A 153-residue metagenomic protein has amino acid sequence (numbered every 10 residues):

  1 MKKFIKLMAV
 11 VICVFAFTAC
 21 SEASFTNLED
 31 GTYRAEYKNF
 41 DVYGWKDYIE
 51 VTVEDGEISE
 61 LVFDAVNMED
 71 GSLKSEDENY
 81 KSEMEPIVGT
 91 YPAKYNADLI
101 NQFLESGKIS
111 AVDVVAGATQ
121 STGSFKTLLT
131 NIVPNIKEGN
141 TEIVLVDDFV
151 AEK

Functional and structural regions predicted by a protein language model:
M1-K6: Positively charged n-region of N-terminal signal peptides that target proteins for export
A16-A19: C-terminal motif of bacterial Sec signal peptides marking the signal peptidase cleavage site
S24-K153: Active-site- and interface-proximal helix/loop "cap" or "latch" segments in soluble metabolic and energy-transducing
